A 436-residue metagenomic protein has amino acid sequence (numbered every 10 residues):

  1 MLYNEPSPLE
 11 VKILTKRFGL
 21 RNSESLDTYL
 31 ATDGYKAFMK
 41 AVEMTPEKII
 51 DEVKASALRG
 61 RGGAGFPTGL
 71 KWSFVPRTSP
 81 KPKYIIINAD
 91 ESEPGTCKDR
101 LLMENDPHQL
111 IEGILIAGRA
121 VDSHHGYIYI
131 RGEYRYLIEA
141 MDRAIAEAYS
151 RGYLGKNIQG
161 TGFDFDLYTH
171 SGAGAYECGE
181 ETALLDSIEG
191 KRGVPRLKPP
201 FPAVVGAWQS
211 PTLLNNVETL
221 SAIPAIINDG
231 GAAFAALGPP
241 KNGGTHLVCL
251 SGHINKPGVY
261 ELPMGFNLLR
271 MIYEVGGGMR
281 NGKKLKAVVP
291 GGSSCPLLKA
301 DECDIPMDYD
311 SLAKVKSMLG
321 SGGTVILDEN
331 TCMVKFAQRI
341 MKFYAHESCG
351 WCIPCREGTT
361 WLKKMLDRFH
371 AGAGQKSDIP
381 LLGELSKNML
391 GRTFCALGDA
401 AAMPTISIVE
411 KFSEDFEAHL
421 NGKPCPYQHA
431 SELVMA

Functional and structural regions predicted by a protein language model:
L2-E52: Cofactor-/ligand-binding subdomain signature composed of acidic, glycine-rich, tryptophan-containing flexible loops
Y29-G34, N88-D99, P202-A207, C249-I254: Gly-rich Lys/Arg/Thr-decorated short loops/hinges at beta-loop-alpha junctions or inter-strand turns that position
A37-E52, K81-I85, A89, K98-M103 (+5 more regions): Ferredoxin-type iron-sulfur electron-transfer modules in oxidoreductases and energy-metabolism complexes
A55-F74, G174-D186, G190, A345-E357 (+1 more regions): Conserved phosphate/anionic-ligand binding catalytic regions in large, soluble enzymes, centered on
A64, L70-W72, T96-D99, I138-R143 (+9 more regions): Short acidic, glycine/serine/threonine-rich loops at helix termini
D106-A120: Histidine-anchored nucleotide/phosphate-binding helix
G113-A117, M264-R280: Short amphipathic, charge-patterned alpha-helical segments
I138-M264, G276: Hydrophobic alpha-helical positions that pack around
